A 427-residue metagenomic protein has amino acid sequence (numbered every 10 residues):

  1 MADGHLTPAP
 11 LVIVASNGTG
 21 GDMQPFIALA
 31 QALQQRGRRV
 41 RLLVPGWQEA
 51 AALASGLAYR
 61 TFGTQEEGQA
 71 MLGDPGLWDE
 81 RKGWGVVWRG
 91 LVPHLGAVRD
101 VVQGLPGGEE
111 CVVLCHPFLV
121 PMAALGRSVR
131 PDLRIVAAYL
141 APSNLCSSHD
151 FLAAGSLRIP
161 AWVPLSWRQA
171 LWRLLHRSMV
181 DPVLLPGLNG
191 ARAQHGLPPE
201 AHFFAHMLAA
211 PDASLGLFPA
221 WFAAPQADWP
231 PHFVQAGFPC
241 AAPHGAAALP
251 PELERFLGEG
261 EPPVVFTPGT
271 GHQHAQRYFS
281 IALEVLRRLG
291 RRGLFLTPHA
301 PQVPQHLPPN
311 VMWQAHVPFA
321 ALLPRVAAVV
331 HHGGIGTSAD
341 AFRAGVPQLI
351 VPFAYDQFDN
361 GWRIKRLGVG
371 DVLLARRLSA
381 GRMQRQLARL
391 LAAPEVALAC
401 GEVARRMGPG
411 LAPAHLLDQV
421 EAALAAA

Functional and structural regions predicted by a protein language model:
A2-G20, Q24-R41, W47-G56, L105 (+10 more regions): Nucleotide-activated sugar donor-binding and catalytic core shared by glycosyltransferases and related lipid-linked
P8, W221-A328: Donor-nucleotide binding loops and adjacent catalytic segments primarily of GT-B fold Leloir glycosyltransferases
R36-R41, L133, L289-G293: A generic structural motif
L43-P45, F62, H116, V136-A141 (+5 more regions): Generic beta-sheet signal
V44-E49, P117-P121, P219-A223, T297-V303: Short, polar loop motifs at secondary-structure junctions
E49-A50, E66-A70, A141-S148, Q357-D359: Short gly/pro/ser/thr-enriched loop/turn and capping motifs at secondary-structure boundaries
A58-C111, L165-A170, L174, S178 (+2 more regions): Phosphate/nucleotide-donor binding subsite
P93-R168, G216, A220-A223: Conserved nucleotide-sugar donor-interacting segment of glycosyltransferase catalytic cores, predominantly GT-B
